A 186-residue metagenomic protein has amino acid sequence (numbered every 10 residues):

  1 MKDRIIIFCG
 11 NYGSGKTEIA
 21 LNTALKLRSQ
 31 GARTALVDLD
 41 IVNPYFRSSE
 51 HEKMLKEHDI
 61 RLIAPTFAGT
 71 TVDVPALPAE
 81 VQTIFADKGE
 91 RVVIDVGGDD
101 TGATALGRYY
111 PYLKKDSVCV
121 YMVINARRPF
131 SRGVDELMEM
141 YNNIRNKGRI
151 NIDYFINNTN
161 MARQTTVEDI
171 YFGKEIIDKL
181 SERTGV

Functional and structural regions predicted by a protein language model:
I5: Walker A (P-loop) ATP-phosphate-binding motif of ABC ATPase nucleotide-binding domains
F8: Hydrophobic anchor at the beta1->P-loop junction of P-loop NTPases
G13: Walker A (P-loop) phosphate-binding loop of P-loop NTPases
K16: Conserved lysine of the Walker
I19, T23: Hydrophobic positions on the alpha1 helix immediately C-terminal to the Walker A/P-loop
K26-D73, E80: N-terminal phosphate/diphosphate-binding loop that engages ATP/GTP or pyrophosphate donors across diverse enzyme folds
P65-T70, G89-A105: Switch II (G3) loop of P-loop NTPases
D100-V186: Conserved catalytic-core segment of NTP-binding enzymes
